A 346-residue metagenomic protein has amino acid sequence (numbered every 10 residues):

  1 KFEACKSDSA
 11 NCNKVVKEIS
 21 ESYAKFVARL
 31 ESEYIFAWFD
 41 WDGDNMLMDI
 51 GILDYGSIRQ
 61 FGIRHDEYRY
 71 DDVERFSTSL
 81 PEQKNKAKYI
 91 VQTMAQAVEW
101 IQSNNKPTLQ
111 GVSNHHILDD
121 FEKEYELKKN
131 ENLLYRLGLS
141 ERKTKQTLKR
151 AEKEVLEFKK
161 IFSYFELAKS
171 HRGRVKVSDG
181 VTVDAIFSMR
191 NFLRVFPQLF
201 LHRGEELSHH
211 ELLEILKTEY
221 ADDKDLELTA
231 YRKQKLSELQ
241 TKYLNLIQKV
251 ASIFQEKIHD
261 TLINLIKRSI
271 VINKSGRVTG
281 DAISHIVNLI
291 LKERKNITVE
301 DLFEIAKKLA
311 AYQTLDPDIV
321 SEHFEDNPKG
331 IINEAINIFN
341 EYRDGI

Functional and structural regions predicted by a protein language model:
K1-A37, D49-F192: ATP-dependent phospho-/nucleotidyl transfer catalytic cores
D40-W41: Conserved helicase NTPase motor core
D44-M46: Hydrophobic residue at the +6 position relative to the catalytic HRD Asp in the kinase catalytic loop
D120-N273: Helix-loop elements that line ligand-binding/catalytic pockets
T218-I346: Charge-dense, extended regions
